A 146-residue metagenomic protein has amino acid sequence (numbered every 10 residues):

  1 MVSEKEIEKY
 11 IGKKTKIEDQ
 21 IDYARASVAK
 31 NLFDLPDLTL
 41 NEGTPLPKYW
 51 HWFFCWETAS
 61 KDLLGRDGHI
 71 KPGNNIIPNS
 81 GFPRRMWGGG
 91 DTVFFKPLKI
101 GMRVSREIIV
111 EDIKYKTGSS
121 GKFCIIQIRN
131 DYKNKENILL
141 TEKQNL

Functional and structural regions predicted by a protein language model:
M1-G89: Hot-dog-fold acyl-thioester-processing enzymes
M1-K14, W87-L146: HotDog/MaoC-like acyl-thioester-processing domains
